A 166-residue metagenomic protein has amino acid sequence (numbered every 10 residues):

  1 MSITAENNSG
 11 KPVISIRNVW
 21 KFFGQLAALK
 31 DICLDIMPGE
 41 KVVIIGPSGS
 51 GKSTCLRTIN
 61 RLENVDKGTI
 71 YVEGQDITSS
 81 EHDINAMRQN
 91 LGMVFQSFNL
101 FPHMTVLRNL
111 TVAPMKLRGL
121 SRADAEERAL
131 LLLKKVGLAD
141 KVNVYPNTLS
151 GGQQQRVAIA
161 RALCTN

Functional and structural regions predicted by a protein language model:
M1-S9: Pre-NBD coupling/linker segments of ABC/ABC-like ATPases
S9-N166: ABC family nucleotide-binding domain
